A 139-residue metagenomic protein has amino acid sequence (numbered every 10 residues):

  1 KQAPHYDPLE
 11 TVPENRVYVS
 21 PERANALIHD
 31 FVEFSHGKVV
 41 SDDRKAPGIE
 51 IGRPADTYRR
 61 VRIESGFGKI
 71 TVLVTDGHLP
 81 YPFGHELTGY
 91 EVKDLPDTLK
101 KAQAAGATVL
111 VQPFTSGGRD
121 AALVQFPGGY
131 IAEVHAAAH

Functional and structural regions predicted by a protein language model:
K1-H29, E33-D43, H85-T88, H135-H139: N-terminal beta-strand motif that seeds the catalytic metal site of vicinal oxygen chelate
Q2-P4, K45-G48, R53-T57, V72-E86 (+2 more regions): A cross-kingdom feature marking solvent-exposed beta-strand/loop segments within repeated, beta-rich binding/scaffold
T11-E22, R62, G68, T75-K101 (+1 more regions): Vicinal oxygen chelate
V17-G68, A104, P113, G118: Core segments of cupin and vicinal oxygen chelate
F126-A132: Short, glycine-anchored, charge-dense loop/turn motifs used at functional sites
